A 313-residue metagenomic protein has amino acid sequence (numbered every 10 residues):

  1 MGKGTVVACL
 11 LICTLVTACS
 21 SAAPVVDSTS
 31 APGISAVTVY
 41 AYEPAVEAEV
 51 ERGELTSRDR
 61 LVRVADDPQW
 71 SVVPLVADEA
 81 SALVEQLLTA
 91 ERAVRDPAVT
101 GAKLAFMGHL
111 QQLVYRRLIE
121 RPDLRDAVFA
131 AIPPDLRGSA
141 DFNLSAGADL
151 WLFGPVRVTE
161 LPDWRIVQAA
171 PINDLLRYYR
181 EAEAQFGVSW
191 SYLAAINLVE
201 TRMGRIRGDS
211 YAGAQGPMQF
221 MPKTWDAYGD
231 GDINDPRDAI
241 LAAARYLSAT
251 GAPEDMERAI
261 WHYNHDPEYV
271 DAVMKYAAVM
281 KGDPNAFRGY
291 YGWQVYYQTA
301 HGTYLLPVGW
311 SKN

Functional and structural regions predicted by a protein language model:
M1-E181, P267, K275-N313: Cell-wall glycan-active module
C9-V16, S20-A23, Y192-I196, R237-L247: Compositionally biased, low-hydrophobicity segments enriched in charged and small polar residues
A98, P122-A127, G187-A195, G208 (+2 more regions): Surface-exposed patches in mature extracellular/periplasmic domains of secreted proteins
F106, L110, A195-L198, A242 (+2 more regions): Amphipathic alpha-helical interaction segments
R137, G208-D209, P222-K223, Y246 (+4 more regions): Alpha-helix boundary/capping detector
I166-Q185, S191, G204, P217 (+1 more regions): Alpha-helical segment that forms one wall of the substrate-binding/catalytic cleft in peptidoglycan-active domains
T201: Conserved alpha-helical segments that form or flank metal/cofactor-binding pockets of metalloenzymes
A212-Q215: Extracytoplasmic ligand-binding site segments that recognize negatively charged/polar headgroups
